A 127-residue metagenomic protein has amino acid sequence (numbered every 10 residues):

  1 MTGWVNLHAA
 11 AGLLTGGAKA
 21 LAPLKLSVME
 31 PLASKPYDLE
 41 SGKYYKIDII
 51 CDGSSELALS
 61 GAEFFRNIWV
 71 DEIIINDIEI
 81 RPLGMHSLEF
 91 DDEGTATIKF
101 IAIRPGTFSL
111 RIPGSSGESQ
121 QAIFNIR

Functional and structural regions predicted by a protein language model:
G3-L7, A11-G16, L83-R127: Extracellular/periplasmic metallocenter environments
A10-I47, C51-G53, R81-L83, E93: N-terminal edge beta-strand
S34-E63, A96-I103, S109-R111: Beta-strand cores of secreted/periplasmic/IMS beta-sandwich domains, seen most often in copper-related folds
E56, N67, E118-Q120: A short local loop/turn or secondary-structure capping micro-motif enriched for an aromatic residue
L57-A62, N76-P82: Change to "...patches in solvent-exposed regions of secreted, membrane-anchored, or virion-exposed structural
F64-N76: Short aromatic-acidic-glycine turn motif
W69, I78-E79, S87-E89: Exposed regions on extracellular, virion, or secretory-pathway luminal proteins
